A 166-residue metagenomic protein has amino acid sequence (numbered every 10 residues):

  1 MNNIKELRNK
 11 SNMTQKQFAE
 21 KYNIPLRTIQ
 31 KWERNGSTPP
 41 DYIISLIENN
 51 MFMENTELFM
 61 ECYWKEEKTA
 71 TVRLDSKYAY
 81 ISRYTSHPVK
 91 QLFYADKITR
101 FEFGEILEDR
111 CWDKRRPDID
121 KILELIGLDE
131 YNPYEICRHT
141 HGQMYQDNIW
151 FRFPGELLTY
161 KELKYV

Functional and structural regions predicted by a protein language model:
N3-Q17: Short basic helix-loop element that most often maps to the first helix and adjoining turn of HTH DNA-binding modules
I4, F18-A19, I29-W32: Conserved hydrophobic/aromatic packing and binding residues within compact polymer-binding modules
N9, E20, E124: Short polybasic/polar patches that bind polyanions
N9, N23, Q30, R34-G36 (+1 more regions): Residue-level detection of the helix-turn-helix DNA-binding "recognition helix"
T14, P25-T28, P40: Short coil turns linking two alpha-helices in DNA-binding domains
T38-N55: DNA major-groove recognition helix of helix-turn-helix/homeodomain DNA-binding modules
F52-V166: Phosphate/dinucleotide-binding and metal-coordinating scaffold of catalytic cores in nucleotide-dependent enzymes
